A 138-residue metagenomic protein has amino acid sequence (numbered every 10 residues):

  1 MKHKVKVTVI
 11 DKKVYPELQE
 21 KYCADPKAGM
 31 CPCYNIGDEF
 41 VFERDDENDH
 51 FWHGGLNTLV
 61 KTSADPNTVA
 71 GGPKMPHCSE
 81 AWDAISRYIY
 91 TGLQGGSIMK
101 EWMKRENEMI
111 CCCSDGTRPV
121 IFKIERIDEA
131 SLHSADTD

Functional and structural regions predicted by a protein language model:
K2-H3, N35: Short gly/pro-enriched beta-turn/loop segments at secondary-structure junctions
H3-V5, K12-D25: Short, structured beta-strand/loop micro-motifs enriched in basic residues and often containing a Trp
K4-T8, E39-V41, I121-R126: Ser/Thr- (and often Asn-) enriched beta-sheet segments in non-cytosolic proteins
D11-K13, D46, D128: A broadly conserved detector of short glycine/acidic/proline-rich loop/turn motifs that flank catalytic sites and bind
Y15-E17, H50, A130-L132: Residue-level signal for secondary-structure boundary sites
K21-N48: Short, flexible N-terminal segments of the mature chain
E47-E80: Short, Lys/Arg- and Gly-enriched loop/turn segments at beta-strand edges
S79-D138: Short, compact, well-ordered microdomains
